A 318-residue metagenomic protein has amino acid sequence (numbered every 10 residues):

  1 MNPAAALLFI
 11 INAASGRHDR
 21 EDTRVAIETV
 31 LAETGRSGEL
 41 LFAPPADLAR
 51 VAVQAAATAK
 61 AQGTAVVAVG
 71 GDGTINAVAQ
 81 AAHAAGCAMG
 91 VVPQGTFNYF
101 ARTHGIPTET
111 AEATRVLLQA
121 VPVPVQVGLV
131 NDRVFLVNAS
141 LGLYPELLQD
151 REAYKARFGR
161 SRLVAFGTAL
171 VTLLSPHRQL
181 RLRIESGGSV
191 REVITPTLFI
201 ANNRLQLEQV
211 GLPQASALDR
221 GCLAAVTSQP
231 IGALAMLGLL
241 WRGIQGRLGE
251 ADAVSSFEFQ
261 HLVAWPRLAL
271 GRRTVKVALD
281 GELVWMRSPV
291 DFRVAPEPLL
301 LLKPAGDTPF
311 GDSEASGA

Functional and structural regions predicted by a protein language model:
M1-V66, N76, T308, A315-A318: ATP/NTP phosphate-donor binding region
A13, V69-G71, V92-Q94: Glycine-rich beta-strand-to-loop/alpha-helix junction loops that act as flexible
R20, S186-G187, A217, T227-A318: ATP/nucleoside-binding phosphotransfer catalytic cores, i.e., glycine-rich phosphate-binding loops
E33-T34, F42-A43, R50, H83-A88 (+1 more regions): Catalytic core of DAGKc-family lipid kinases
A65-A85: Conserved beta-strand-loop-alpha-helix hinge of the TIR/SEFIR fold
S140, F199-Q214, L283: Glycine-rich phosphate/pyrophosphate-binding beta-alpha loops
K155-V164, E208-A235: Gly/Ser/Thr-rich active-site loops/lids in small-molecule metabolic enzymes that frequently grip phosphoryl groups
